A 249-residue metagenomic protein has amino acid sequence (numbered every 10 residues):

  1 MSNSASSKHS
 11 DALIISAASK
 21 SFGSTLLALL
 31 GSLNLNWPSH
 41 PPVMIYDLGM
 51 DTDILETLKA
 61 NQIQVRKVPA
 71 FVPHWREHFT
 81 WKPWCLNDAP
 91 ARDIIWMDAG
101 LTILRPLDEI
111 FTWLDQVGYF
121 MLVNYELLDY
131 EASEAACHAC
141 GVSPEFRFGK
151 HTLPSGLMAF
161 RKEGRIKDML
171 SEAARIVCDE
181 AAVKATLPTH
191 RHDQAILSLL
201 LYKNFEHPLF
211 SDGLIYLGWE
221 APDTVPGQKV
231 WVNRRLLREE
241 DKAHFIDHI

Functional and structural regions predicted by a protein language model:
M1-I249: Glycosyltransferase catalytic domains, chiefly GT-A lineage
